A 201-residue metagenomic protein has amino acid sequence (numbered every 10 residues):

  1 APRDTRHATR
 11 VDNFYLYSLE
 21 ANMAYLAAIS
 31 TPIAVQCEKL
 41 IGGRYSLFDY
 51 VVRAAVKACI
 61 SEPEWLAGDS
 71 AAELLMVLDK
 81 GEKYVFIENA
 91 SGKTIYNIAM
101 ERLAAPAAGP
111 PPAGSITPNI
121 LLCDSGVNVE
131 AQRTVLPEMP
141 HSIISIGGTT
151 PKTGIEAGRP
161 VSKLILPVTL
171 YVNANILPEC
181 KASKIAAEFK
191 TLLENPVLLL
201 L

Functional and structural regions predicted by a protein language model:
A1-L201: C-terminal catalytic/motor cores of large multi-domain enzyme assemblies
